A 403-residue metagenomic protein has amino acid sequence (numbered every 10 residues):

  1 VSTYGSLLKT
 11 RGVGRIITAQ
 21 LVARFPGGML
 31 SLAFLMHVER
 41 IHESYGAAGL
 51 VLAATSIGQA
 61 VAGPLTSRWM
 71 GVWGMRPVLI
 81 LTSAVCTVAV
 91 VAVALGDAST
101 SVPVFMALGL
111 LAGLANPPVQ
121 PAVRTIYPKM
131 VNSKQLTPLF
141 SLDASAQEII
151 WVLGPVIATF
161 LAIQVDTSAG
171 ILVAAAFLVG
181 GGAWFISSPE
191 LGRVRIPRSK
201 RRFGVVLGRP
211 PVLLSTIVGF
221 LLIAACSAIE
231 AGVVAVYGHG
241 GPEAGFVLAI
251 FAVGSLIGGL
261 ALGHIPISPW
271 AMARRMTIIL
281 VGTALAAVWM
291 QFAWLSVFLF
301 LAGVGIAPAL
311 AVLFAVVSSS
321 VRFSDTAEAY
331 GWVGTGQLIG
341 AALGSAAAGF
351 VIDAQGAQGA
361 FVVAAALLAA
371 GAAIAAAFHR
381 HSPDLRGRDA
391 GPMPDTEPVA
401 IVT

Functional and structural regions predicted by a protein language model:
S2-A60, V206-F251: Helix-loop boundary and gating motifs at the non-cytosolic
L21, V102-P118, F220, L295-P308: Hydrophobic core of transmembrane alpha-helices in multi-pass small-molecule transporters, especially MFS/SLC-type
F34, P117-V131, P308-V321: Intracellular juxtamembrane helix-capping segments at the cytosolic ends of symmetry-related transmembrane helices
V61-M75, A162, I257-A271, I352: Helix-to-loop junctions at the C-terminal end of transmembrane segments in multipass secondary transporters
A84-S99, I279-Q291: C-terminal ends and interior cores of transmembrane alpha-helices in multi-pass membrane transporters/permeases
L108-I149: Cytoplasmic helix-loop-helix junction between adjacent transmembrane helices in 12-TM secondary transporters
A271-V312: C-terminal transmembrane helical hairpin of 12-TM major facilitator-type secondary transporters
D325-A357: A late C-terminal transmembrane helix in Major Facilitator Superfamily
